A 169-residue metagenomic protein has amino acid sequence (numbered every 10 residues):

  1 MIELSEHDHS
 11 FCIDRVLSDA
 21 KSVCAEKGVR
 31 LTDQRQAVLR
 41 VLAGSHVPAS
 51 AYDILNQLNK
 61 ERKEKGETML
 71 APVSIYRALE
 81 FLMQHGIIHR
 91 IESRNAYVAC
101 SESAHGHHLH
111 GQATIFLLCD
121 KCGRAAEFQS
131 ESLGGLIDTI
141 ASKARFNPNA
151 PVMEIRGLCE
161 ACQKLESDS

Functional and structural regions predicted by a protein language model:
D14-G28: Short, Lys/Arg-enriched N-terminal segment that forms or immediately precedes the first helix of a structured domain
Q36-V41, D53: Pre-recognition alpha-helix immediately N-terminal to the DNA-recognition helix within helix-turn-helix or winged-helix
G44-S50: Short capping segments at the starts of secondary-structure elements
S50-G66: DNA-recognition alpha helix
I75-H85: Basic amphipathic alpha-helical segments that dock to polyanions
Q84-S169: Non-DNA-binding regulatory cores of transcription-related proteins, predominantly C-terminal effector-binding
